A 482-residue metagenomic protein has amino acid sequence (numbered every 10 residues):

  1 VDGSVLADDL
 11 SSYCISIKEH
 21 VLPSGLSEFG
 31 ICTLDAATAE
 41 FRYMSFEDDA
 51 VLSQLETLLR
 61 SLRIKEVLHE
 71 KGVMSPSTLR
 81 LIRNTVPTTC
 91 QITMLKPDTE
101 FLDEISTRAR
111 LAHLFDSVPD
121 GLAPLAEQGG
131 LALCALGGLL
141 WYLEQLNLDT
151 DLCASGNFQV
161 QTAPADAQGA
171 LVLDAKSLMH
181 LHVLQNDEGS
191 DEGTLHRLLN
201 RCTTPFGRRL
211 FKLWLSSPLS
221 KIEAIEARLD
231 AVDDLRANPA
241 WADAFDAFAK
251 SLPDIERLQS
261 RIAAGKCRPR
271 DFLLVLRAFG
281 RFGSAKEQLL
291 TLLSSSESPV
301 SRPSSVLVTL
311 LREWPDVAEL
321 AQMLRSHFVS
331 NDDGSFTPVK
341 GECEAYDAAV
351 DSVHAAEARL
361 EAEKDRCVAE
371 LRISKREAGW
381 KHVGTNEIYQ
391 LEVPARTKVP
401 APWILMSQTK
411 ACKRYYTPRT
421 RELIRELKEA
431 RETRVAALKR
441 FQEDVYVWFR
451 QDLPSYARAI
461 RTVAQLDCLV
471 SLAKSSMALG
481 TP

Functional and structural regions predicted by a protein language model:
V1-D234, K250-S260, C267-A362: Charged catalytic and DNA/RNA-contacting regions of genome-maintenance and nucleic-acid-processing enzymes
P239-F245, G265-L273: Short, surface-exposed loop/turn segments at secondary-structure junctions
T291-S294, D365, R372, C468 (+1 more regions): Residue-level recognition of alpha-helical coiled-coils, specifically the heptad-repeat register on one helix face
E361-G379: Flexible, glycine/threonine-enriched loop-and-boundary segments that flank and lead into catalytic domains of large
N386-A411, L479: Cytosolic, long alpha-helical scaffolding segments
L405-V447: Extended, charged coiled-coil "arm/hinge" scaffolds of SMC/Rad50-like chromosome-maintenance ATPases and other large
F449-T462: C-terminal, well-structured subdomains that either form a transmembrane helix-short loop-helix hairpin in multi-pass
R461-P482: Conserved NTPase motor "head" modules and their coupling/switch loops across ABC/AAA+ ATPases, GTPases, and GHKL ATPases
